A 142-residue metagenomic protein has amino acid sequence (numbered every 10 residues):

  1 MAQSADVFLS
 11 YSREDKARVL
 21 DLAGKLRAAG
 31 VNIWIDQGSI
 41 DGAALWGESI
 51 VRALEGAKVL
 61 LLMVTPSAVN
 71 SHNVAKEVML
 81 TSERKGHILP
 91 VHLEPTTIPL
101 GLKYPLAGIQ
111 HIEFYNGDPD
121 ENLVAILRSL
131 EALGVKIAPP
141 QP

Functional and structural regions predicted by a protein language model:
M1-A29, A44, E48, L93-P142: C-terminal interaction surface of TIR/SEFIR-family domains
R13, T65-P66: Short glycine-/small-residue-rich Rossmann-like dinucleotide-binding loops
G30-I40: Conserved RecA-like helicase motor-core motifs
G47, P66-G86, L100: Conserved TIR/SEFIR loop-to-helix hotspot centered on a Trp-containing motif with a nearby acidic residue
A57: An anion/phosphate-binding loop that grips the pyrophosphate of nucleotide cofactors and donors
L60-L61: Hydrophobic acceptor-binding patch used for acceptor engagement in glycosyltransferases
I88-H92: Conserved beta-strand/loop subsegment of P-loop NTPase cores
